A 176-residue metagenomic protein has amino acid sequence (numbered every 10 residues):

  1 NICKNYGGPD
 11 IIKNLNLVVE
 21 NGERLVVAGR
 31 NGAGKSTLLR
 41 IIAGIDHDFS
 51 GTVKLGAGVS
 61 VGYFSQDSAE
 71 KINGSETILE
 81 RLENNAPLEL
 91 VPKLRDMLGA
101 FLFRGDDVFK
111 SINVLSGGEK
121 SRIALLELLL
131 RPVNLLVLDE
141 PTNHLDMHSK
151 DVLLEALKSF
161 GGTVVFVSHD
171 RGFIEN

Functional and structural regions predicted by a protein language model:
N1-N176: ABC ATP-binding cassette signature C-motif
